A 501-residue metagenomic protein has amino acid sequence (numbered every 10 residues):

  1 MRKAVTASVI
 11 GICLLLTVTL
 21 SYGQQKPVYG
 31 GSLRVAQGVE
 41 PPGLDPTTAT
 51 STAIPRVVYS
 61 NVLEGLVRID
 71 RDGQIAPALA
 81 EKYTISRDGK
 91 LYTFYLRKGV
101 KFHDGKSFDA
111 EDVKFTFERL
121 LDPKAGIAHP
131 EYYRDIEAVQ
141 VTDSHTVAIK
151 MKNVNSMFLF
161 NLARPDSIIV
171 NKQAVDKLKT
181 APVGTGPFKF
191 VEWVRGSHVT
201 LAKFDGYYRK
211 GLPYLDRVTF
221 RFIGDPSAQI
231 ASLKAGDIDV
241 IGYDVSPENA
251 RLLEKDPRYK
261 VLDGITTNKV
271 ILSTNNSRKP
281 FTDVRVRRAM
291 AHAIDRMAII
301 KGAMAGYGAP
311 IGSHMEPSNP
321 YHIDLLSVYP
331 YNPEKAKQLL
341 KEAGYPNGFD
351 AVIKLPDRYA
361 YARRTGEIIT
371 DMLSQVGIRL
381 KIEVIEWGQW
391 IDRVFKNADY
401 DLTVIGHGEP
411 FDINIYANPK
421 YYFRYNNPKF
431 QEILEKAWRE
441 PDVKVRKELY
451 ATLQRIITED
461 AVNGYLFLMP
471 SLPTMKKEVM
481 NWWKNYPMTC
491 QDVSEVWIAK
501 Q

Functional and structural regions predicted by a protein language model:
Q25, Y95, P130-K172, E192: Surface-exposed binding/hinge segments that line and control ligand-binding clefts or catalytic entry sites
A36-R87, E118, V183-T185: N-terminal lobe/hinge region of extracytoplasmic solute-binding protein
V39-R56, L79-A80, K106, A128-H129 (+4 more regions): A structural "hinge/loop" feature
D70-Q74, F160-R217, G224-D225, E334 (+2 more regions): Gly/Pro-rich hinge or "lid" segments in bacterial periplasmic/extracellular proteins
E81-G126, T142, A148, S232 (+1 more regions): Aromatic- and charge-enriched surface segment that lines or borders ligand/interaction sites
D109-T116, S144-K150, G186-P187, Y214-R217 (+7 more regions): Alpha-helical secondary-structure segments
D176, G206-R251, T370, R379-K381: Ligand-site clamp/hinge motif
V194, V270, A293-Y321, D357 (+2 more regions): Detector for C-terminal structural segments
